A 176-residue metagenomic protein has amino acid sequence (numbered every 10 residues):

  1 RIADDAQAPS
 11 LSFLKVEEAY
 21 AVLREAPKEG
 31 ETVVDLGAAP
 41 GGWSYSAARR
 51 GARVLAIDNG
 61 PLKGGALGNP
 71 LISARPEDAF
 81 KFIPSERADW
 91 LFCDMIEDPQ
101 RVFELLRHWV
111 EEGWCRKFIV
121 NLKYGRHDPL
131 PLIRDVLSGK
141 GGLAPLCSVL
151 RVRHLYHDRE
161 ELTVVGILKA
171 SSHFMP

Functional and structural regions predicted by a protein language model:
R1-E29: S-adenosyl-L-methionine
V16, G37, L91: Residue-level signature of catalytic and energy-coupling elements of molecular machines, predominantly ATP/GTP-dependent
K28-A39, S46: Conserved class I S-adenosyl-L-methionine
T32, R53, K117: Residues at the starts of beta-strands that form the adenosine-phosphate
G41-S44, Q100-V102: Short glycine/serine/threonine-rich phosphate/pyrophosphate-binding segments that cradle anionic phosphate groups
R49, R53-R101: S-adenosyl-L-methionine
F103-S172: C-terminal substrate-binding/active-site "lid" region of AdoMet-derived donor-dependent transferases
